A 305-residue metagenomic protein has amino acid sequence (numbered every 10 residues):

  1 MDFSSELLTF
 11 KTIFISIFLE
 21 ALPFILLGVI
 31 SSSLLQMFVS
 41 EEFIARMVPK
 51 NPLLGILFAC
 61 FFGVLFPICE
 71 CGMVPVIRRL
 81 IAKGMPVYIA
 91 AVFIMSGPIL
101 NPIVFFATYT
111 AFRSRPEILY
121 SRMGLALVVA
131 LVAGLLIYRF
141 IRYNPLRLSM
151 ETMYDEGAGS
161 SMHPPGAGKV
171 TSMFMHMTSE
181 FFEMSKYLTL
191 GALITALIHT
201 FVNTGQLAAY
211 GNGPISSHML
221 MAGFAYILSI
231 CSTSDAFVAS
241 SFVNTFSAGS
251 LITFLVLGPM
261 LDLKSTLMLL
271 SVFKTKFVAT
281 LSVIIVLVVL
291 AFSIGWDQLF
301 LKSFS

Functional and structural regions predicted by a protein language model:
M1-S33, E42-R46, Y120-A222, A279-S305: Selected transmembrane alpha-helices and immediately adjacent juxtamembrane segments of polytopic inner-membrane
S33, E42, G55, A59 (+2 more regions): N-terminal, well-ordered alpha-helical segments
M47-C60, M85, G213-H218: Loop-to-helix transition at the N-terminal end of transmembrane alpha-helices
F61-P67, L301: Short hydrophobic interaction/assembly module
L65-G124, H199-F277: Membrane-interfacial helix-loop connectors
